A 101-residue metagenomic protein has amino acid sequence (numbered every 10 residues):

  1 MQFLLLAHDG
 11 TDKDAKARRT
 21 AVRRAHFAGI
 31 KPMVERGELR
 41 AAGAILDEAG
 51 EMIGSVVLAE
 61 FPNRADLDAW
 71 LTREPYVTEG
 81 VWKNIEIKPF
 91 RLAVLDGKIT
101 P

Functional and structural regions predicted by a protein language model:
M1-P101: Conserved, structured core segments of small domains
